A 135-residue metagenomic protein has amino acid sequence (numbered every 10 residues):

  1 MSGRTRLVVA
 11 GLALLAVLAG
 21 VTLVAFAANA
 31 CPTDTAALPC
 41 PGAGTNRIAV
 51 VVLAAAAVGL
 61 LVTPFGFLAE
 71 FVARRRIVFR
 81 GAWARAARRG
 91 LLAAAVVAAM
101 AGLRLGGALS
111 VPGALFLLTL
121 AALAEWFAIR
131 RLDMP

Functional and structural regions predicted by a protein language model:
M1-L15, R47-I48: Alpha-helical transmembrane segments and their helix-start/interface "positive-inside/aromatic belt" motifs in integral
L18-A36: Membrane-helix interface motif
T33-N46: Perimembrane loop-to-helix junctions flanking transmembrane segments
A43-L60: Alpha-helical transmembrane segments
N46-A49, E70-W83: Short juxtamembrane and helix-loop transition motifs at transmembrane-helix boundaries in membrane proteins
A86-V97: Short hydrophobic alpha-helical membrane-embedded segments
A99-L115: Membrane-helix boundary connector in multi-pass membrane proteins
L118-I129: Alpha-helical transmembrane segments and their membrane-interface exit regions
